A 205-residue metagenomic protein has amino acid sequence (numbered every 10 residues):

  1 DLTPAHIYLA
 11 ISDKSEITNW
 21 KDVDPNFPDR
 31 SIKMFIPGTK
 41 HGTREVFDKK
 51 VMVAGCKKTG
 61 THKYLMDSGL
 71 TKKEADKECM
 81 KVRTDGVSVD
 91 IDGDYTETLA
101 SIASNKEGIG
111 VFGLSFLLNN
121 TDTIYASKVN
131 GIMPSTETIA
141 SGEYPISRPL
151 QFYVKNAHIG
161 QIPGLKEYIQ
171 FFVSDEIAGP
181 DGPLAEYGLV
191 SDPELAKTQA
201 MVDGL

Functional and structural regions predicted by a protein language model:
D1-L205: Flexible loop/hinge segments at secondary-structure junctions
